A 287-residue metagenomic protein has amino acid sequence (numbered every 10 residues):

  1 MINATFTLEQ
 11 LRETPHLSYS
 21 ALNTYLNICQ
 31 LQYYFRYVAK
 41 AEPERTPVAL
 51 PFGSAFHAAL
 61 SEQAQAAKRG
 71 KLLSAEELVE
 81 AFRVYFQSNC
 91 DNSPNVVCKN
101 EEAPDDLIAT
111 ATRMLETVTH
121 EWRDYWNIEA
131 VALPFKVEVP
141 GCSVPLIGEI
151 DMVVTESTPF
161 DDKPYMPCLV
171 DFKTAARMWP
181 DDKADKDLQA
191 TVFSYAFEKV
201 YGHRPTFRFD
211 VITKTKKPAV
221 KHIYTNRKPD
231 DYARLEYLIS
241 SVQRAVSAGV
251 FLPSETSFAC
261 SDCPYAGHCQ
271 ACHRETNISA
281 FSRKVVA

Functional and structural regions predicted by a protein language model:
M1, P159-D162, K284-A287: Short intrinsically disordered terminal tails
M1-L17: Long, acidic, intrinsically disordered low-complexity segments
F6-T7, D181-A184, A196-A287: Metal-dependent nuclease catalytic regions and adjoining charged, substrate-binding loops involved in nucleic-acid end
N23-K68, I108, A130-L133, D262-Y265: Nuclease catalytic cores
I28-Y37, K163-D171, S240: Active-site-adjacent bridging/hinge elements
P43-E44, L169, R177-P180, P218-K221: Short small-residue beta-strand/loop micro-motif enriched in glycine and branched aliphatics
A59-P134: A non-catalytic, helix-rich entry segment at domain boundaries
A130-A190, Y195, V200: Non-catalytic protein-protein interaction segments used by genome-maintenance enzymes to assemble and couple activities
